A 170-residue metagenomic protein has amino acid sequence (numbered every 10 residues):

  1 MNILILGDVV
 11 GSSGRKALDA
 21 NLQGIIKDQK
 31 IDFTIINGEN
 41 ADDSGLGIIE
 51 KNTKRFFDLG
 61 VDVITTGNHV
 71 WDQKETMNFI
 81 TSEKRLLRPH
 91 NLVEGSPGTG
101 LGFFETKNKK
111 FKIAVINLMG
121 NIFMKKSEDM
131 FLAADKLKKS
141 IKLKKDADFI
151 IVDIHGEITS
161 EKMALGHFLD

Functional and structural regions predicted by a protein language model:
M1-D170: Acidic, metal/ion-coordinating pockets
